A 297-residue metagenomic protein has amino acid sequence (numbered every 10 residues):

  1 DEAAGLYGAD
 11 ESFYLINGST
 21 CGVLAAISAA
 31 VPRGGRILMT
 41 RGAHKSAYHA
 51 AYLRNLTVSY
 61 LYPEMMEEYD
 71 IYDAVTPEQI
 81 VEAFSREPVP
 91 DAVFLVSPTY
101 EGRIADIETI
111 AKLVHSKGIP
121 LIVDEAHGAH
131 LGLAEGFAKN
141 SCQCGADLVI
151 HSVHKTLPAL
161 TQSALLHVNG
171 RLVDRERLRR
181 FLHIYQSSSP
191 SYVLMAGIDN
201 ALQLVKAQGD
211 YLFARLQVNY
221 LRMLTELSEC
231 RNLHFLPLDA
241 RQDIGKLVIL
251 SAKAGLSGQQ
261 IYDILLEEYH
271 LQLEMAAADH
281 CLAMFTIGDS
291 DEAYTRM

Functional and structural regions predicted by a protein language model:
L6-A9, S19-P237: Conserved PLP-enzyme active-site core in the AAT-like
D10-E11, D91, G245, D279: A generic secondary-structure signal marking the coil-to-beta-strand transition
E11-F13, H151, H270-E274: A short linear hydrophobic-aromatic micro-motif
F13-L15, V93-V96, L282-T286: Short glycine-rich or small-residue beta-strand-to-loop segments that form or flank ligand, phosphate, metal/Fe-S
T225-M297: Conserved C-terminal alpha-helix-loop-beta "cap" of PLP-dependent enzymes that closes/shapes the active-site mouth
